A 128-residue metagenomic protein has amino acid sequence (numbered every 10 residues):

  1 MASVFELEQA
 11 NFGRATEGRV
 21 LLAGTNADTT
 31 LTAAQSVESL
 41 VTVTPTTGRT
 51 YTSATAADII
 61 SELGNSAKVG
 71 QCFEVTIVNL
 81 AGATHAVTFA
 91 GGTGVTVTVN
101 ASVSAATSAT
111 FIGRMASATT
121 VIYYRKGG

Functional and structural regions predicted by a protein language model:
A2-G91, A105-A106, G113-G128: Exposed extracellular interaction/assembly regions and N-terminal maturation sites
T93-T96: Short, solvent-exposed loop/linker segments at beta-strand-coil boundaries, enriched for Pro/Gly and Ser/Thr
T98-S102: Flexible phosphate/Mg2+-sensing switch loops adjacent to catalytic phosphate-binding sites
